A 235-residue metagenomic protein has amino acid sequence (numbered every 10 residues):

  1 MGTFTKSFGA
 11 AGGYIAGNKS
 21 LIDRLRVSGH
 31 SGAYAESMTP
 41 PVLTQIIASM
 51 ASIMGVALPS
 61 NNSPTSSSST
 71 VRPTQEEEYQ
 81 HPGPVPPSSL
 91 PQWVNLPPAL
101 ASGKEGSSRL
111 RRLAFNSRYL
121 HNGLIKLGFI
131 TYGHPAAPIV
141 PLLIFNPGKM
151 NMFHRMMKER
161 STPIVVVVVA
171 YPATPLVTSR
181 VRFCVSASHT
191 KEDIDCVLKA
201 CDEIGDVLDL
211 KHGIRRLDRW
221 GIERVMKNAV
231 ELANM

Functional and structural regions predicted by a protein language model:
M1, A35-E36, I130-P135: Short beta-strand
M1-R24, M38-T39, L43: Active-site PLP attachment segment
G17-L21, M50, F145: Short loop segments at secondary-structure junctions
G29-M38: A short glycine-threonine-serine/GTX helix/turn-capping micro-motif
A33, E159-V165, D202-D209: A common structural junction motif
I47-A51, L100: Glycine- and Gly-Pro-enriched alpha-helical subdomains that act as flexible, kink-prone "lid/hinge" or packing modules
M50, S117, C201: Short amphipathic alpha-helical/adjacent loop interface patches that line ligand and macromolecule-binding sites
N62-S69, P86-P163, Y171-V177, V181-I194 (+1 more regions): Conserved PLP-binding catalytic core of the aspartate aminotransferase-like
